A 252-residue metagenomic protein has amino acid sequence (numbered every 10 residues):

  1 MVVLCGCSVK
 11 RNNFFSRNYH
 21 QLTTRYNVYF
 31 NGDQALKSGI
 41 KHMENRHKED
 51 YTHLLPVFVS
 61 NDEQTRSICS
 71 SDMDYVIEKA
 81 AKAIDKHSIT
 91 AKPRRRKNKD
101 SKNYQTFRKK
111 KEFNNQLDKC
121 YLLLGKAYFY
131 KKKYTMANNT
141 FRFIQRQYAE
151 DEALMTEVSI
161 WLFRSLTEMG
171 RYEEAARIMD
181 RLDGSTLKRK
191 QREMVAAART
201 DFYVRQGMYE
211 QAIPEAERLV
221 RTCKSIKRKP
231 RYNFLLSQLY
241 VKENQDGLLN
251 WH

Functional and structural regions predicted by a protein language model:
M1-C7: Sec-dependent bacterial lipoprotein signal peptides
C7-H252: Acidic, polar-rich low-complexity tracts and alpha-helical solenoid repeat scaffolds
